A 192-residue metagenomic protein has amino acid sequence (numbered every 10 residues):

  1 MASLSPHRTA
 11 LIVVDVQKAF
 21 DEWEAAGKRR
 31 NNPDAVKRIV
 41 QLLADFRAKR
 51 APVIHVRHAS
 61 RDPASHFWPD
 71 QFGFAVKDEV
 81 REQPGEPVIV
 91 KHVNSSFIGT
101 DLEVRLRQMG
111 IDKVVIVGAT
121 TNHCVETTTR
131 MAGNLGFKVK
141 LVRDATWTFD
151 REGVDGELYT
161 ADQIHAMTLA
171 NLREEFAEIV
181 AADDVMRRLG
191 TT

Functional and structural regions predicted by a protein language model:
M1-A10, K37-A44, A48-K49, R61 (+1 more regions): Active-site-adjacent betaalpha module
A10-V16: N-terminal nucleotide-binding beta1-loop-alpha1 segment
V13, H55-V56, V142: Generic enzyme active-site microenvironment
Q17, A59: Short beta-to-alpha linker loops that shape the active-site pocket of alpha/beta-hydrolase fold enzymes
A19-E22, F149-R151: Short acidic/His/Gly/Ser-rich catalytic and metal-binding motifs that mark active-site loops of diverse hydrolases
D21-P33, G156-L158: Acidic/histidine-rich helix-loop elements that form or flank divalent-metal/phosphate-binding sites at the catalytic
K28, V36-I39, P52-I54: Charged, well-structured alpha/beta interaction segments
